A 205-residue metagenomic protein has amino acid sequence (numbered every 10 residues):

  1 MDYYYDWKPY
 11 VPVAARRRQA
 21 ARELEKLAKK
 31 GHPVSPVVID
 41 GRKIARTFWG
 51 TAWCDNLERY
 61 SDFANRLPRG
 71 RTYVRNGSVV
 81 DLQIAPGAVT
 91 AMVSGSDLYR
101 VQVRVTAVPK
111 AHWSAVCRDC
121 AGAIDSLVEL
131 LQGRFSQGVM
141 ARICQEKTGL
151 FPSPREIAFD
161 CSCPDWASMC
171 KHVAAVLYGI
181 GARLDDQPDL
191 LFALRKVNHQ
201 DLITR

Functional and structural regions predicted by a protein language model:
M1-R205: Long, low-complexity, compositionally biased intrinsically disordered regions
